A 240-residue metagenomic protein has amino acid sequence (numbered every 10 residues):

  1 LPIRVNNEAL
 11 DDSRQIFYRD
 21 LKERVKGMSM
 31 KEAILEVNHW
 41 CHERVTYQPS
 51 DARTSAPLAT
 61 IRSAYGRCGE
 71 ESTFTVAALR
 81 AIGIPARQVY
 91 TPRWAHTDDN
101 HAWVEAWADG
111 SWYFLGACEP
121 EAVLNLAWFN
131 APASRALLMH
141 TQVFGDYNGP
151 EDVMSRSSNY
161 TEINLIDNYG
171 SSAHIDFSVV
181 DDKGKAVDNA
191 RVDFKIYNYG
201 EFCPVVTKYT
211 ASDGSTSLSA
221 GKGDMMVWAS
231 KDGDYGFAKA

Functional and structural regions predicted by a protein language model:
L1-M28: Linear, non-domain "peripheral" regions
R19-M28, A33-H39, R44, Q48-L58 (+1 more regions): Hydrophobic/aromatic-rich core segments of domains that either
A108, D181, K231-G233: Surface-exposed loop/turn motifs at beta-strand-loop junctions within extracellular Ig-like and Fibronectin type III
R156-N168, A240: Extracellular beta-sheet/turn segments enriched in Thr/Pro/Gly and aliphatic residues
A173-D182: A short, amphipathic beta-strand motif
D182-E201, K222-D224: Short, ordered, surface-exposed loop/turn motifs in non-cytosolic proteins
N198-G221: Short, acidic Ser/Thr/Gly-rich low-complexity loop/linker segments typical of extracellular and cell-surface proteins
G223-D234: A short, solvent-exposed beta-strand micro-motif common in secreted/extracellular proteins
